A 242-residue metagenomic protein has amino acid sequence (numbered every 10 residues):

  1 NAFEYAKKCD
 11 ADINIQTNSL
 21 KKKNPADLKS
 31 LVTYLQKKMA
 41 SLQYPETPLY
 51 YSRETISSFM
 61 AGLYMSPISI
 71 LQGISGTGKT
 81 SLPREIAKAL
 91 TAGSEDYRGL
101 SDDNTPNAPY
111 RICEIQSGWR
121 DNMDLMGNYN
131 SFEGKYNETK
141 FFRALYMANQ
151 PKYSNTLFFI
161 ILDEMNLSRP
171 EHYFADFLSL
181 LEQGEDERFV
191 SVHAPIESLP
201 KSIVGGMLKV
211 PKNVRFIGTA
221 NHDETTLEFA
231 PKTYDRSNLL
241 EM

Functional and structural regions predicted by a protein language model:
A2-M242: AAA+ P-loop NTPase catalytic core and its hallmark functional loops
